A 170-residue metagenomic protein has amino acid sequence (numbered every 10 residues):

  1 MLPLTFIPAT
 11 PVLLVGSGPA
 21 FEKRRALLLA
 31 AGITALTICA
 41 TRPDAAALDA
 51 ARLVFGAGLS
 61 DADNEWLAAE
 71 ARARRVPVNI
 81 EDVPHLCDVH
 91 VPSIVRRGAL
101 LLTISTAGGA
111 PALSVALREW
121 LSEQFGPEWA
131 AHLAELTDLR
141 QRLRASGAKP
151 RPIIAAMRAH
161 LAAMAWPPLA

Functional and structural regions predicted by a protein language model:
M1-R42: Hydrophobic, well-ordered beta-alpha structural blocks that scaffold small-molecule cofactor pockets
G18-A20, D61, G108: Residue-level detector of alpha-helix initiation sites
T41-P43, D82-L86, A107-G108: Short, ordered loop/turn segments at secondary-structure junctions
P43-A50: Short amphipathic alpha-helix with an adjacent loop that forms part of the alpha/beta core around
R52-G58, D88-G108, L121: Short basic, glycine-rich beta-strand/loop surfaces that mediate nucleic-acid
L53-G58, N64-V91: ADP-ribose/adenylate-binding Rossmann-like module
G108-A170: An accessory alpha-helical subdomain
